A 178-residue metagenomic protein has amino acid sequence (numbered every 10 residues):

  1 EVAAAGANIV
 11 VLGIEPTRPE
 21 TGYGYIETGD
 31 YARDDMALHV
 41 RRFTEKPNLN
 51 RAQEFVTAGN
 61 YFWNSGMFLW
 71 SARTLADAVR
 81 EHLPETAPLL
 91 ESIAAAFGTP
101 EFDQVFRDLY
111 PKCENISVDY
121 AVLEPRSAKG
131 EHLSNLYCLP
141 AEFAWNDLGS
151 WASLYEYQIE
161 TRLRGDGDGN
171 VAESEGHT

Functional and structural regions predicted by a protein language model:
E1-Y110: Conserved core of the sugar-phosphate nucleotidyltransferase
A72-T178: Left-handed beta-helix
